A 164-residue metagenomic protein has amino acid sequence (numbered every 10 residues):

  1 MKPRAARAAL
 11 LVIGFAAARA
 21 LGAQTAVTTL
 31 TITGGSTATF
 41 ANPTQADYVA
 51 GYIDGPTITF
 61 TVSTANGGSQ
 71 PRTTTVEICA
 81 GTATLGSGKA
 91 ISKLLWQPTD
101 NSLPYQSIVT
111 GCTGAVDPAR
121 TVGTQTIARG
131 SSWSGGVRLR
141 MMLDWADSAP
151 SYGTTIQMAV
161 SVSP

Functional and structural regions predicted by a protein language model:
M1-L10: Bacterial N-terminal signal peptides that target proteins for export
L10-L11, L21: Leucine-biased recognition of intrinsically disordered, low-complexity hydrophobic segments
A17-A18: N-terminal signal peptide c-region/cleavage motif recognized by signal peptidases
L21-N101, P118-P164: N-terminal small/polar-rich segments of proteins
E77, V109-T110: Secreted/extracellular small peptides and ectodomain modules produced from precursors
G114-V116: Extended, solvent-exposed segments with strong compositional bias
